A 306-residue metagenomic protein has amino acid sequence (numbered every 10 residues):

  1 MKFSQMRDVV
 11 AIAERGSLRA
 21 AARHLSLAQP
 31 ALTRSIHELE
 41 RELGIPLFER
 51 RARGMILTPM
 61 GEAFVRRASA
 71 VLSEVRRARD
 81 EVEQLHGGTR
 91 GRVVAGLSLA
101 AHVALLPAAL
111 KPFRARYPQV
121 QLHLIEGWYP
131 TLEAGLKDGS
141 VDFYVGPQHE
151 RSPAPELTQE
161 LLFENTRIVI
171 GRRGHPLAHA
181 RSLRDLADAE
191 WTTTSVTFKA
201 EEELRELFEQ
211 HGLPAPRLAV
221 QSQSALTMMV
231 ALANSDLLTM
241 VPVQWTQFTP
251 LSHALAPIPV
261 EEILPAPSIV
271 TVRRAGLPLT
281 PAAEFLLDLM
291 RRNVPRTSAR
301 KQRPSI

Functional and structural regions predicted by a protein language model:
V10-A31: Short helix-boundary/capping micro-motifs
E40-P59: A short LG(V/I)-centered, amphipathic sequence patch enriched for acidic residue(s) preceding the LG motif
R53, E83-H102, R116-V120, E164-T166 (+1 more regions): Interdomain hinge and pocket-entrance segments immediately C-terminal to HTH DNA-binding domains
R90-R151: Central regulatory/effector-binding core of bacterial HTH transcription factors
W128-V141, P147, T197-A256: Hydrophobic hinge/microswitch elements
P147-Q148, L177-R181, A189-H211, L279-D288 (+1 more regions): Secondary-structure junction motif
E156-W191, S195-V196, R274: Flexible hinge/capping segments at coil-to-helix
E202, M229, V243-A256, E262-I306: C-terminal effector-binding regulatory domain of bacterial HTH transcription factors
